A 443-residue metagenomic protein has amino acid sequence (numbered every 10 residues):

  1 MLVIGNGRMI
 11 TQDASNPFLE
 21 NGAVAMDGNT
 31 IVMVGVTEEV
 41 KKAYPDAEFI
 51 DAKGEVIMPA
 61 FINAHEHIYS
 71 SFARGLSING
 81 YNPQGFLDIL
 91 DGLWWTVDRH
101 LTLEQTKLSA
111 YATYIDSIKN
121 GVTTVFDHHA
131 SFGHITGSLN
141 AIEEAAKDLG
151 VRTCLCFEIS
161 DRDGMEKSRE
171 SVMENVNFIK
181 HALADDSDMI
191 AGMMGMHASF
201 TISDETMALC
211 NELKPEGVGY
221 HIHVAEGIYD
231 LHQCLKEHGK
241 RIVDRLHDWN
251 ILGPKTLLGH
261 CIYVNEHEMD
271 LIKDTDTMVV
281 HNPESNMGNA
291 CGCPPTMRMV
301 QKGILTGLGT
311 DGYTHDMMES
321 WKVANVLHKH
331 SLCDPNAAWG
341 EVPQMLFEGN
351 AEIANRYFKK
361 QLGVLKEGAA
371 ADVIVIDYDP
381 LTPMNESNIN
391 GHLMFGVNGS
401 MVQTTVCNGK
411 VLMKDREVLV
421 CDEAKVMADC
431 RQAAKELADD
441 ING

Functional and structural regions predicted by a protein language model:
M1-G22, M26-V32, T37, K42-A43 (+1 more regions): Active-site microenvironment of metallo-dependent hydrolases
L2-N6, K41-D88, E104, Y111 (+1 more regions): Replace "His-x-His-based motif
G7, V24, N29, G54 (+14 more regions): Divalent metal-coordination and catalytic microenvironments
I57, L76-H128, G133-V151, M173-D185 (+1 more regions): Alpha-helical scaffold segments that flank or form the walls of functional sites
F72-T106, R162-G164, I228-K255, T275-M278 (+1 more regions): Active-site gating loops and adjacent loop-to-helix segments of metal-dependent hydrolytic enzymes
H129-I262: Metal-coordinating catalytic core of metallo-dependent amide/deamination hydrolases
G150, K214-G219, I251-P254, L271-V280 (+2 more regions): Glycine-enriched alpha-helix->loop->beta-strand junction motifs that scaffold or abut catalytic
D248-I251, K255, M297-P380, M394-N398: His/Asp/Glu-enriched, well-ordered alpha-helical/loop segment that forms or immediately abuts the divalent-metal
